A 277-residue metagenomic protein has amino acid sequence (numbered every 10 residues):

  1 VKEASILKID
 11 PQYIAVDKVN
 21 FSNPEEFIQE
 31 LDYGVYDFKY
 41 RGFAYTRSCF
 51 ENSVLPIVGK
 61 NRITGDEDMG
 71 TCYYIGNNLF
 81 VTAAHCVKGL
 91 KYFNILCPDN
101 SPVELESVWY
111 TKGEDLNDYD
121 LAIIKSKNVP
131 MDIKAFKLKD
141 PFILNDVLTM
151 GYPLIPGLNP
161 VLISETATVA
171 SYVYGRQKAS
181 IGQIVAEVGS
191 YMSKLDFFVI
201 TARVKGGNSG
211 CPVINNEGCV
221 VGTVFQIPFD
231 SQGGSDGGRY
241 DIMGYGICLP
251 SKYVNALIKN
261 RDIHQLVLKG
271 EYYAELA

Functional and structural regions predicted by a protein language model:
K2-Q12: A short, conserved structural fragment
F21, E25-Y33, R62-I63, E67-M69 (+3 more regions): Catalytic-histidine neighborhood of serine endopeptidases, predominantly the chymotrypsin-like S1/PA family
N23-Y73, F80-A83, Y119-L121, L257 (+2 more regions): N-terminal activation segment of mature serine protease catalytic domains
Y36-N52, K60-G65, Y92-I143, M192: Conserved catalytic-core segment of clan PA serine endopeptidases
I57, C72, N78, T82 (+8 more regions): Terminal peptide-recognition signature
D66-M69, K205-S209: Short, small/polar residue-rich loop motifs at catalytic or cofactor-binding pockets
D132-D196, V204-N208, V224-Y240: Flexible, gly/ser-rich surface segments that form the specificity/activation loops bordering the active-site cleft
I214-A277: C-terminal subregion of chymotrypsin/trypsin-like serine protease catalytic domains
